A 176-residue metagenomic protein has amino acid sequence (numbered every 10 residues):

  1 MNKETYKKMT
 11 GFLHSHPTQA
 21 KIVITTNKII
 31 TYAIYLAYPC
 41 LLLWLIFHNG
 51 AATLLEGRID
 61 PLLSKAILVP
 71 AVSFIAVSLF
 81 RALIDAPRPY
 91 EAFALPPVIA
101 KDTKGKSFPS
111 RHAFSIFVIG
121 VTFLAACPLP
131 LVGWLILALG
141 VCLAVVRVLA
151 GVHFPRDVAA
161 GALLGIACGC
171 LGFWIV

Functional and structural regions predicted by a protein language model:
M1-P39, G50-L54, P61, V77-G105: N-terminal transmembrane-helix/juxtamembrane module of multi-pass inner/ER membrane proteins
H16, Y32, P70, F74 (+1 more regions): Residues at alpha-helix boundaries and the short loops/turns that link adjacent helices
T18, R58-L62, P89-Y90, P128-G133 (+1 more regions): Membrane-helix interface segments
I30-I46, V72, L135-A138, L143: Hydrophobic alpha-helical transmembrane segments
I34, L55-V72, R111: Generic, well-ordered alpha-helical segments
L43-A52, A126-C127, W174-I175: Structural signal for the C-terminal ends of transmembrane alpha-helices and the immediately following loop
K65-S73, V77, G161, G165 (+1 more regions): Alpha-helical transmembrane segments in multi-pass membrane proteins
P97-V176: Membrane-embedded catalytic cores of phosphoryl/pyrophosphoryl-handling enzymes
